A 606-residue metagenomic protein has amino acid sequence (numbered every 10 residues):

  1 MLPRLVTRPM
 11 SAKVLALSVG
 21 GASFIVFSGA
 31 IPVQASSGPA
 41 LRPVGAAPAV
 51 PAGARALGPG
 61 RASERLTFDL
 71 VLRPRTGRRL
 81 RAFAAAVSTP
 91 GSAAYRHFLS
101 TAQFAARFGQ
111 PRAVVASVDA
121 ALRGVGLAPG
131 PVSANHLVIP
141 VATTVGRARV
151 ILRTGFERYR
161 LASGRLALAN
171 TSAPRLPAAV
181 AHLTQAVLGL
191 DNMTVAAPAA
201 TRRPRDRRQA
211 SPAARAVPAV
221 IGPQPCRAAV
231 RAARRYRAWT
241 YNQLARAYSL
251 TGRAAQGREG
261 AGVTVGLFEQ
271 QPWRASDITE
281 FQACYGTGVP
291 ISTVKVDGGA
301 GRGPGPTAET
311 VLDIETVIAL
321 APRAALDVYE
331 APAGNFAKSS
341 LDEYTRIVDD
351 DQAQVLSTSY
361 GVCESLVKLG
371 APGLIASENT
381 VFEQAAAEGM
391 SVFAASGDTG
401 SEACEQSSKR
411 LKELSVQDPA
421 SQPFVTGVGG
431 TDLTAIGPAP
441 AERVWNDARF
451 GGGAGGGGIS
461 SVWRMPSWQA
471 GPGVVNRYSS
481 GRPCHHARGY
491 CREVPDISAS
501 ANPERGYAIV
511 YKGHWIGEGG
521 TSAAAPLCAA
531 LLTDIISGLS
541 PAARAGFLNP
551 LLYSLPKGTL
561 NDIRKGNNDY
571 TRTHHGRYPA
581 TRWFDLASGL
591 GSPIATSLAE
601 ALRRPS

Functional and structural regions predicted by a protein language model:
M1-A35: Secretory targeting and sorting signals
R8, R482-H486, I536-L586, S606: An often Trp-containing, charged/polar helix-loop segment at the C-terminal end of enzyme catalytic cores
S36-P131, P140, V145-G427, A454 (+5 more regions): Substrate-binding/charge-relay-adjacent region of secreted/lumenal peptidase catalytic domains
H136-V138: A generic structural signal for beta-strand entry/edge sites
I291-S292, F393, G427-G430, A435-E442 (+2 more regions): Acidic/polar loop patches that form or flank catalytic/metal-binding clefts of enzymes that bind anionic ligands
P306-E309, Y344-T345, P440-D447, G576: Short, surface-exposed amphipathic charged segments that create phosphate/polyanion-binding patches used for binding
A439-S461: Short, surface-exposed polybasic-and-hydrophobic patches located at secondary-structure transitions
L531: Walker A/P-loop NTP-binding active-site region of P-loop NTPases, recognizing the glycine-rich GxxxxGKT/S
